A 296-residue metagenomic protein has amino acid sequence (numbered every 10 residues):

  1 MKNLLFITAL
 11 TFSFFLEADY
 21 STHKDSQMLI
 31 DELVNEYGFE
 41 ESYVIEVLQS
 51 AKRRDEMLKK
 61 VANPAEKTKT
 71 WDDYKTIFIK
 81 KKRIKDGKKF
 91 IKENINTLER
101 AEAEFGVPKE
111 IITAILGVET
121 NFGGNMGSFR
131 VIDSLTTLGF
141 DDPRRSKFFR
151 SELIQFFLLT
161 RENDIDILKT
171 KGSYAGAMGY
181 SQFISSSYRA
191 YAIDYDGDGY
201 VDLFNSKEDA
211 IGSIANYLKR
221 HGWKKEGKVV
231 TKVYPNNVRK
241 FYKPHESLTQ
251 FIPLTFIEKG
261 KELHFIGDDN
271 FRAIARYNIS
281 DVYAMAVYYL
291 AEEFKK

Functional and structural regions predicted by a protein language model:
M1-A9, F14-K171, G176, S186-K296: Cell-wall glycan-active module
Q182: Functionally critical loop-and-helix segments that line ligand-binding/catalytic clefts of soluble enzyme domains
